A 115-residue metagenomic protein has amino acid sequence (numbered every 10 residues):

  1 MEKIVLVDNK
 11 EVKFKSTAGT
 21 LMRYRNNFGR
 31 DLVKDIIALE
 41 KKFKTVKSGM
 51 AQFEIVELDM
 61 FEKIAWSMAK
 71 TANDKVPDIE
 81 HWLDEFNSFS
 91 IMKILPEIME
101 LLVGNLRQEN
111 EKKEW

Functional and structural regions predicted by a protein language model:
M1-E11, R30-F53, T71-W115: Charged interaction scaffolds used for protein-protein
K15-T17: Short linear motifs in exposed loops
T20-L21, K41: Generic secondary-structure boundary signal with a strong preference for alpha-helix termini
L21-F28: N-terminal first-folded block
